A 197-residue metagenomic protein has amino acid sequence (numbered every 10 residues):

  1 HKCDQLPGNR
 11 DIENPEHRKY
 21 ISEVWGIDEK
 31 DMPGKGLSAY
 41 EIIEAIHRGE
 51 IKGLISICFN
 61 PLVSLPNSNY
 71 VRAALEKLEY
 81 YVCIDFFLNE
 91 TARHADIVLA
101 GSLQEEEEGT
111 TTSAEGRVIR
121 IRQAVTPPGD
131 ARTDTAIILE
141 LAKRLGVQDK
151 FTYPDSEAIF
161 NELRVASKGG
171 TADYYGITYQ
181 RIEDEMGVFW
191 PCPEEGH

Functional and structural regions predicted by a protein language model:
H1-A172: Non-catalytic alpha/beta scaffold blocks inside enzyme catalytic domains
R18, I182-E183: Intrinsically disordered, low-complexity regions enriched in Ser/Pro/Gly/Gln/His and often acidic
Y179: Segments of small-molecule ligand-sensing domains
E183-E185, F189: Beta-rich carbohydrate-recognition modules and glycan-binding surfaces
W190-H197: Short, intrinsically disordered, charge-balanced linker/junction segments flanking boundaries in proteins
